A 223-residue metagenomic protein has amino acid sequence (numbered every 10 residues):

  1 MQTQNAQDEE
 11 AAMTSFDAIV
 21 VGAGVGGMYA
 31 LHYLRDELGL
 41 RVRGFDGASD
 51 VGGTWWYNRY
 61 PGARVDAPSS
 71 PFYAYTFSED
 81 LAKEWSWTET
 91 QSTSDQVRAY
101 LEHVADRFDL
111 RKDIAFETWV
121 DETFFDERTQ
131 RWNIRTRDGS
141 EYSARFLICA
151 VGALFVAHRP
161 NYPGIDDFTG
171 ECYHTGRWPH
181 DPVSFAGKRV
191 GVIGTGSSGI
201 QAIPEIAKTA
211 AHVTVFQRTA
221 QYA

Functional and structural regions predicted by a protein language model:
Q4-A12: Short, Lys/Arg-enriched N-terminal segments with co-localized hydrophobic residues within the first ~10-30 amino acids
A12-S15, I19-G44, A48, C149-A223: Rossmann-like dinucleotide-binding core of oxidoreductases
V25, W55-Y57, W87, E122-R135 (+4 more regions): Tryptophan-centric aromatic hotspots in well-structured domains and transmembrane helices
S49, W56-Y100, A220-A223: Glycine-rich active-site loop/strand segments that organize a redox cofactor
A67, D109, D113, H212-V215: A short alpha-helix-loop-beta-strand transition element characteristic of N-terminal alpha/beta dinucleotide-binding
W87-L154: Feature captures the FAD/FMN-dependent oxidoreductase FAD-binding
